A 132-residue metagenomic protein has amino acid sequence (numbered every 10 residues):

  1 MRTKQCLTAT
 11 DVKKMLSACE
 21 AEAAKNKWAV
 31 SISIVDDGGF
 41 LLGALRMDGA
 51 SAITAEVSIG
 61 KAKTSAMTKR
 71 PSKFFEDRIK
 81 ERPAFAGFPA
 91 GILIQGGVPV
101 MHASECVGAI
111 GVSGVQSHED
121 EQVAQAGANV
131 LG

Functional and structural regions predicted by a protein language model:
M1-G132: Flexible, solvent-exposed loop/hinge segments and secondary-structure transition points
